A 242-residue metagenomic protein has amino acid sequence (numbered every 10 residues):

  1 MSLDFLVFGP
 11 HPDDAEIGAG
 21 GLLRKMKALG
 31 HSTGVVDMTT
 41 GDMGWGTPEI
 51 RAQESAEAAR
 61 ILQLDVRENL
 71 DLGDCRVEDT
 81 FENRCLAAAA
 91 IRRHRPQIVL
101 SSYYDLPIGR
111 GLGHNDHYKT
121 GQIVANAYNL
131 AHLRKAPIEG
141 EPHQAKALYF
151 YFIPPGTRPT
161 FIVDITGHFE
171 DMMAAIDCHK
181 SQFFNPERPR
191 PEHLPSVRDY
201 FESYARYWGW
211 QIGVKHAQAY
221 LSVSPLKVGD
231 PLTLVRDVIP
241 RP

Functional and structural regions predicted by a protein language model:
M1-L6, F81-P242: Metal-dependent de-N-acetylase/amidase catalytic core
M1-R95, T233-I239: Active-site rim/loop-helix segments in enzyme catalytic domains that contact anionic ligands
